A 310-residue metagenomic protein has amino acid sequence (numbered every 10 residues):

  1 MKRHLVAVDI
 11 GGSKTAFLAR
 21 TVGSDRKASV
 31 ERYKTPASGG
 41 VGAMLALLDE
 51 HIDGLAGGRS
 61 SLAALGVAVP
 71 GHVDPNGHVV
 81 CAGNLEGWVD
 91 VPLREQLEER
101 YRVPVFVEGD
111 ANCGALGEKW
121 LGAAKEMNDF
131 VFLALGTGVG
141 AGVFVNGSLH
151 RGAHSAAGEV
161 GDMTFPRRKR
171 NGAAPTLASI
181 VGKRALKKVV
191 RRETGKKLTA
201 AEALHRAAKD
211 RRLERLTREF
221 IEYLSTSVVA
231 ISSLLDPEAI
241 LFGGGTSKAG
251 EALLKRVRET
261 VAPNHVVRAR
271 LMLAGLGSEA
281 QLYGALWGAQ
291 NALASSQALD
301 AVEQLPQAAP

Functional and structural regions predicted by a protein language model:
M1-A64, D74-N76, E95-V103, G117-M127 (+2 more regions): ATP-binding/phosphotransfer module of carbohydrate and carboxylate kinases, centering on a glycine-rich
D9, G66-P70, F132-G138, G142-F144: Short beta-strand segments
S13-K14, A111, T137-G140: Conserved A3 ("GATE") glycine/threonine-rich loop of ANL adenylate-forming enzymes
V79-V89: A charged helix-plus-loop insertion that forms the helical arch/lid used to bind and gate nucleic-acid substrates
V105-G109: General beta-strand structural signal in soluble alpha/beta enzymes
G152-A153: A short alpha->loop->secondary-structure connector
A156-V160: Structural signature of FAD isoalloxazine-binding scaffolds in flavoprotein oxidoreductases
